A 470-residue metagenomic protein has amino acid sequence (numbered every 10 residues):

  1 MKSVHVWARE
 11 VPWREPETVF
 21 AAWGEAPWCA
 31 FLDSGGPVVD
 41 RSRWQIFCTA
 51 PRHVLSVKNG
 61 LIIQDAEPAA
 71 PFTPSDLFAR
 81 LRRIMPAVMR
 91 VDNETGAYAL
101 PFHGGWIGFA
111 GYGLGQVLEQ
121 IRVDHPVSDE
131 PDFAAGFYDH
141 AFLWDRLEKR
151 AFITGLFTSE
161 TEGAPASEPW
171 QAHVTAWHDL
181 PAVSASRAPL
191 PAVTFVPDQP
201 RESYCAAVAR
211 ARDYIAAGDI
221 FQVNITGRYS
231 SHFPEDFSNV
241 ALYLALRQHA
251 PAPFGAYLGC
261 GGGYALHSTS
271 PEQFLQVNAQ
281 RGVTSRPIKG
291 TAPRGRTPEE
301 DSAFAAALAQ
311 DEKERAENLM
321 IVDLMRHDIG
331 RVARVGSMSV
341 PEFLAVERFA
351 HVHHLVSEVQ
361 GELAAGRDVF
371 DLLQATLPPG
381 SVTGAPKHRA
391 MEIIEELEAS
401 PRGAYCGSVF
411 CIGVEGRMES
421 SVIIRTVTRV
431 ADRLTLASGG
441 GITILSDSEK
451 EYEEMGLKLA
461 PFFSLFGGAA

Functional and structural regions predicted by a protein language model:
M1-A470: Extended alpha-helical targeting/anchoring segments, especially N-terminal organellar/secretory targeting helices
